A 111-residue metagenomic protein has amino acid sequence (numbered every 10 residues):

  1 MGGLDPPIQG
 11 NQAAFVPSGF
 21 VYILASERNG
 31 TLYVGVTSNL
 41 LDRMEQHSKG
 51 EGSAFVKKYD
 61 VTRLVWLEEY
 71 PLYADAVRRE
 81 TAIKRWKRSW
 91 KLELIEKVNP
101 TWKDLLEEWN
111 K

Functional and structural regions predicted by a protein language model:
M1-E69, A74-T81, V98-P100, D104-K111: GIY-YIG nuclease catalytic motif and its immediate N-terminal context
K58, T81-L94: Short arginine-rich
